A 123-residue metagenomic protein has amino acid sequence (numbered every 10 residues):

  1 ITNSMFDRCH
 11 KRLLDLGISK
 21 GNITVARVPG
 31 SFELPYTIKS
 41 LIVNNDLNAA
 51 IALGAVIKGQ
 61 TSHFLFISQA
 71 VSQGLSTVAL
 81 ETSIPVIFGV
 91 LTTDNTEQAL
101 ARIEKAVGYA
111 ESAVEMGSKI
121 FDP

Functional and structural regions predicted by a protein language model:
I1-V28: Glycine-rich phosphate/diphosphate-binding loop of Rossmann-like nucleotide-binding domains
K11-D15, S40-L41, M116: A generic secondary-structure signal
T24, N48-A50, I84-V90: Structural motif
V28, A55-V56, L91-N95: Short, ordered loop/turn segments at secondary-structure junctions
E33-G74: Glycine-rich phosphate-binding loop
F64, Q69-P123: C-terminal binding/interaction regions
